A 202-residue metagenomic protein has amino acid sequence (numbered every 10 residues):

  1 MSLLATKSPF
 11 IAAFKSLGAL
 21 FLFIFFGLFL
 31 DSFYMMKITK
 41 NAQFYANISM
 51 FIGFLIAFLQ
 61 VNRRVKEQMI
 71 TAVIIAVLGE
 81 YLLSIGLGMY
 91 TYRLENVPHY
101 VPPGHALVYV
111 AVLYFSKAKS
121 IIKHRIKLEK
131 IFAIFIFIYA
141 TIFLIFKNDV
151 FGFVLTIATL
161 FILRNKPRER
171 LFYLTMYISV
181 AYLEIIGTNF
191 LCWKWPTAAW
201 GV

Functional and structural regions predicted by a protein language model:
M1-V202: Aromatic-rich, lipid-facing transmembrane alpha helices and their immediate juxtamembrane interface loops in integral
